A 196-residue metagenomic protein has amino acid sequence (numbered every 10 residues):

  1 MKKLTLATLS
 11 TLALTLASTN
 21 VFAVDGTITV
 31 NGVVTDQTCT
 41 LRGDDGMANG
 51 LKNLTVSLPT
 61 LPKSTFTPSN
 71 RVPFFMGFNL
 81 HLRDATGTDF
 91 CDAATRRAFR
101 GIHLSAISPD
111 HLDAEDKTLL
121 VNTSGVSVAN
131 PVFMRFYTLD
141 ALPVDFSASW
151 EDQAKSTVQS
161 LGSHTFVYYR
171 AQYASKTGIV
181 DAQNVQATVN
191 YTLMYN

Functional and structural regions predicted by a protein language model:
M1-T8: Bacterial N-terminal signal peptides that target proteins for export
K2, F22-N196: Mature extracellular/passenger domains of Gram-negative fimbrial/pilin and adhesin proteins
S10-L14: Hydrophobic helical h-region of N-terminal Sec-dependent signal peptides in bacterial secretory/periplasmic proteins
